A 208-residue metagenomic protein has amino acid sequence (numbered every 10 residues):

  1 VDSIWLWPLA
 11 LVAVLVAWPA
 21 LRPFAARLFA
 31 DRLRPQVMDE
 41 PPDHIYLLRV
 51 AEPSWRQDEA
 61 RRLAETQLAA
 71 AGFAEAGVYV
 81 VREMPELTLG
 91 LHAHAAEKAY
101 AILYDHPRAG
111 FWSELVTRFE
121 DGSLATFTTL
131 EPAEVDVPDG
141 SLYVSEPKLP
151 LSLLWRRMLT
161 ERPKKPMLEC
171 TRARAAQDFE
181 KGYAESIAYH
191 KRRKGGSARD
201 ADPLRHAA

Functional and structural regions predicted by a protein language model:
V1-V12: Feature marks short, highly hydrophobic, charge-poor N-terminal signal-anchor/signal peptide-like helices that anchor
W5, V16, A20, M38-D39 (+1 more regions): Compositionally biased, intrinsically disordered/low-complexity regions enriched for serine, proline and threonine
W5-W7, W18, W55, W112 (+1 more regions): A residue-identity detector for tryptophan
V14-L33: Membrane-interface motif at the C-terminal end of an N-terminal transmembrane signal
A30-A70, A188, K194: Terminal, regulation- and interaction-focused segments at domain boundaries
D58-D200: Structured extramembrane domains adjacent to transmembrane segments
D200-A207: Short, intrinsically disordered, charge-balanced linker/junction segments flanking boundaries in proteins
